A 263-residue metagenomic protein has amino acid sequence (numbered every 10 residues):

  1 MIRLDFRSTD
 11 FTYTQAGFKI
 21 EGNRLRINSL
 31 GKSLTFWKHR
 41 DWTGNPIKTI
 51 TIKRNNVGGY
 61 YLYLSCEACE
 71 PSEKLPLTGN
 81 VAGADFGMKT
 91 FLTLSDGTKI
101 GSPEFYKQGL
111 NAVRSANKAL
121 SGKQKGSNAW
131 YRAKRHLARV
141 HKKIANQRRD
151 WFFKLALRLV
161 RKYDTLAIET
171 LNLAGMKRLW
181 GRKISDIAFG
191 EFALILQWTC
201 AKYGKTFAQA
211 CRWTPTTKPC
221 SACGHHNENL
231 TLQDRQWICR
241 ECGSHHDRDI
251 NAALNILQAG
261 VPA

Functional and structural regions predicted by a protein language model:
M1-A263: Nucleic-acid substrate recognition interfaces
